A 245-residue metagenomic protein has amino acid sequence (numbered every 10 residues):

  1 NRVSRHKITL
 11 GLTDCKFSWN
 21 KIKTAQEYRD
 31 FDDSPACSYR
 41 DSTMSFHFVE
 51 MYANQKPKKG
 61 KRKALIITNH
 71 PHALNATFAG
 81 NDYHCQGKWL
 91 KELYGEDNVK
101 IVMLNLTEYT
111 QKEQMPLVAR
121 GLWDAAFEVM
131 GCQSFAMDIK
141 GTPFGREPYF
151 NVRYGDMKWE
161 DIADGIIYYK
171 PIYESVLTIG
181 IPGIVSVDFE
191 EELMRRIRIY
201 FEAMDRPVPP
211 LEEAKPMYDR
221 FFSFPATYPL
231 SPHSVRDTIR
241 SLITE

Functional and structural regions predicted by a protein language model:
N1-E245: Compositional signal for N-terminal targeting/processing segments
